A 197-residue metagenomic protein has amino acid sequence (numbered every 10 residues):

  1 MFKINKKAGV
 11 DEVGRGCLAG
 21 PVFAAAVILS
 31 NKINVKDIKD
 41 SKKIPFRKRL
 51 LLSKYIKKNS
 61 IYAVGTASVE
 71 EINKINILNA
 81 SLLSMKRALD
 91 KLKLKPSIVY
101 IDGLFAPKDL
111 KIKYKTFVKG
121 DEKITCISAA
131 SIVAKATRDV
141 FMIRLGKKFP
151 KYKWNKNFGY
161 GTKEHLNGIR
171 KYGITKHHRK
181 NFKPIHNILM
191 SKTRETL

Functional and structural regions predicted by a protein language model:
M1-L197: RNase H-like, Mg2+-dependent phosphodiesterase core, and more generally RNA phosphate-backbone-engaging helix-loop
